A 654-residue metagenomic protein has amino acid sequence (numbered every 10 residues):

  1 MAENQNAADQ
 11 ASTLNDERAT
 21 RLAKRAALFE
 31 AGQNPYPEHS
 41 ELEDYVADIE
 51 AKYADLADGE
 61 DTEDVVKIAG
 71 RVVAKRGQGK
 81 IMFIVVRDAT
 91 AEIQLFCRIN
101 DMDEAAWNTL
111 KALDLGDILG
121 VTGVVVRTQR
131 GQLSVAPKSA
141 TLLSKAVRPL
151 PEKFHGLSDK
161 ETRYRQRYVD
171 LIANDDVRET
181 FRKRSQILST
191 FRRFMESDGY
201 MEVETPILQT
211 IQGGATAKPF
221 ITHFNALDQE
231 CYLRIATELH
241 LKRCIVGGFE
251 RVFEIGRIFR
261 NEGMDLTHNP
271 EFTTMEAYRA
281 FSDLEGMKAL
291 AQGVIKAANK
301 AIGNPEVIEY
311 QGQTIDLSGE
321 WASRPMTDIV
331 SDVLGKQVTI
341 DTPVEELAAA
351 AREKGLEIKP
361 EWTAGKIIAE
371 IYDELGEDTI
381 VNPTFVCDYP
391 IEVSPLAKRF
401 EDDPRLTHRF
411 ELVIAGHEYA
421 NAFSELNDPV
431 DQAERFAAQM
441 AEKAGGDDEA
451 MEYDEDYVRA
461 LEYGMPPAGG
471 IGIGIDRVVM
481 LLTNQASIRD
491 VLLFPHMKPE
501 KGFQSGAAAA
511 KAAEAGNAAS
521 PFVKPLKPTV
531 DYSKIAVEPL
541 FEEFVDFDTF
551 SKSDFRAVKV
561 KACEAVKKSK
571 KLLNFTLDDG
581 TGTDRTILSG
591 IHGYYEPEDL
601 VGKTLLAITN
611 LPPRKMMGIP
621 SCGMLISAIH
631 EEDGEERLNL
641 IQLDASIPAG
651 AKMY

Functional and structural regions predicted by a protein language model:
M1-E543, T549-K559, T581-T583, G593 (+2 more regions): Class II aminoacyl-tRNA synthetase catalytic cores and aaRS-like
Q78-V85, K567-T576: Short aromatic-glycine-enriched beta-strand elements
F550, D554, K561-L573: Short basic/aromatic-enriched segments
K571-D578, R585-G590: Short beta-strand segments
